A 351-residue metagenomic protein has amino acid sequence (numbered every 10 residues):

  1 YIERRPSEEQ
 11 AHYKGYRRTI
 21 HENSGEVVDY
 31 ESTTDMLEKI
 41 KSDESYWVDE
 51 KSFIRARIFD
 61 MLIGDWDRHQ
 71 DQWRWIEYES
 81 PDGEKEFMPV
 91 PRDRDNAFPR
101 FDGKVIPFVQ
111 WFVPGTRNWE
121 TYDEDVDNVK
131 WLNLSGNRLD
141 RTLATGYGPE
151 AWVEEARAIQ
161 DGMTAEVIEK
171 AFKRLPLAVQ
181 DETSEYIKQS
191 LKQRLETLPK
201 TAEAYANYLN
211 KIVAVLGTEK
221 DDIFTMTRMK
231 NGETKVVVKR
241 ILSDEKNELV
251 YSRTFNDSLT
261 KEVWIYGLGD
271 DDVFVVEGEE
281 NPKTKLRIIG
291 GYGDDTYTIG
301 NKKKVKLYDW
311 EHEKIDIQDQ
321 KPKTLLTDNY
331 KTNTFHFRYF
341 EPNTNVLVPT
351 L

Functional and structural regions predicted by a protein language model:
Y1-W66, N133-R138, T142, G146-E150 (+1 more regions): Internal "kinase-insert"/substrate-recognition segments embedded within catalytic cores of ATP-dependent enzymes
R55, D71, K261: Short beta-strand or tight-loop elements that sit immediately N-terminal to catalytic metal-binding acidic residues
D65, Q70-E79: Catalytic-loop signature of eukaryotic-like protein kinases
W66-H69, T218, L268, G291: A short acidic Gly-Thr/Ser loop motif
E77-S252, D257-E262, D270, V275-E280 (+2 more regions): C-terminal catalytic region of ATP-dependent kinase domains
F337-L351: Transmembrane beta-strand segments of Gram-negative outer membrane beta-barrel proteins
